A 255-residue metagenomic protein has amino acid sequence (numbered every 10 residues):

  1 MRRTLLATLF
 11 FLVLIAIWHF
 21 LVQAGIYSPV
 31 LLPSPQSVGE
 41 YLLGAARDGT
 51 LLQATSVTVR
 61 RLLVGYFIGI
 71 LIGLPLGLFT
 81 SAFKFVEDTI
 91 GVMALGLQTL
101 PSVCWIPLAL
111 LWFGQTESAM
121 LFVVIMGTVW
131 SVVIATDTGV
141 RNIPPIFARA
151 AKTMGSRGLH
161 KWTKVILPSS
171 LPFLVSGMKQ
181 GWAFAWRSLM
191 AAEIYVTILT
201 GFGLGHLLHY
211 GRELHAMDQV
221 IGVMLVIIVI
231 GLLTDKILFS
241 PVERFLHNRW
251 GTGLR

Functional and structural regions predicted by a protein language model:
R2-I26: N-terminal signal-anchor transmembrane alpha helix
A24-F67: Periplasmic/extracellular loop-to-transmembrane helix junction in inner-membrane transport proteins
V64-A94: Transmembrane-helix boundary motif in ABC transporter permease subunits
K84, R141, L171, S176-K179 (+2 more regions): C-terminal transmembrane helix and the adjacent membrane-cytosol boundary/short C-terminal tail of inner/organellar
L95-S131, T138-G139: Generic hydrophobic transmembrane alpha-helix motif, especially the helices
L111-W112, S188-I221, V226-I227, G251-R255: Glycine-rich helix-loop "coupling/hinge" segments at transmembrane-helix boundaries in multipass transporters
F122-M126, G158-A192, V226: Transmembrane alpha-helices
A135, G139-L174: Short cytoplasmic-facing helical segments at TM-TM junctions of multi-pass membrane proteins
